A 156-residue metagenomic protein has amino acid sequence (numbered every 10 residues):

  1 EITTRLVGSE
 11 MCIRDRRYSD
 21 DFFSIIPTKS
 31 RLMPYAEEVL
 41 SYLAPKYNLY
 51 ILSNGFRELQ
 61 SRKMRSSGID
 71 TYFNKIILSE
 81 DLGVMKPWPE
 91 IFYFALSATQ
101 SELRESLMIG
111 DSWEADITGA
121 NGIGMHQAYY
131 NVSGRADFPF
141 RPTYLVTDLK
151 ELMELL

Functional and structural regions predicted by a protein language model:
E1-I13: Single conserved hydrophobic/aromatic residue that forms the stacking wall/gate of nucleotide- or nucleobase-binding
V7, K46-Y47, I123: Helix C-cap/helix->beta junction micro-motif
S9, F23-P27, E58-L59: Short acidic/polar alpha-helix capping motifs at helix-coil junctions
R14-D21, I76: Short, basic/glycine-rich phosphate-binding loops at helix/coil junctions that contact nucleotide phosphates
D20-Y50, P89: Short, acidic loop-to-helix structural element flanking the phosphoryl-transfer center in phosphate-processing enzymes
S41, Y50-L52, F56-L156: Asp-based, Mg2+/Mn2+-dependent phosphohydrolase catalytic module
